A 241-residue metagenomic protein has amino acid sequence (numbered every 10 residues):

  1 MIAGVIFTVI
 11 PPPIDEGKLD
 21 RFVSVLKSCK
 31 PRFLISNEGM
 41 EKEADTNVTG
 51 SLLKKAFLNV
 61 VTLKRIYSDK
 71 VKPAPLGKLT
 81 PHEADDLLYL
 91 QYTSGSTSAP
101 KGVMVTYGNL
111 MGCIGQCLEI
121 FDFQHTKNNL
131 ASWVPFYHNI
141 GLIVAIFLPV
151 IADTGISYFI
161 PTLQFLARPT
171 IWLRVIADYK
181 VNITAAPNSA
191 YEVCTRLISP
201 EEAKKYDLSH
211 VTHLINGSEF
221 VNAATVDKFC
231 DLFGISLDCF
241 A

Functional and structural regions predicted by a protein language model:
M1-F33, G102-M104, G155-L163: Short beta-strand->loop structural element characteristic of the AMP-binding/adenylate-forming
G4, S96, S218: Conserved G/P- and acidic residue-centered "switch" motifs that form tight phosphate/ATP-binding loops in soluble
I6-T8, R32-L34, K64, D86-L87 (+6 more regions): Beta-sheet entry/capping signal
P12-I14, I35-M40, V134: Structural motif
L19, K27-K30, G39, D45-R65 (+1 more regions): Conserved adenylate-forming
I35, P81, M104, L166 (+1 more regions): Short aromatic/basic micro-patch
R65, K72-Y92, S98-A99, N109 (+1 more regions): Conserved pre-ATP/AMP-binding loop-to-beta segment of ANL
M111-N129, Y137-N182, R196-P200: Conserved AMP-binding/adenylation subdomain of ANL enzymes
